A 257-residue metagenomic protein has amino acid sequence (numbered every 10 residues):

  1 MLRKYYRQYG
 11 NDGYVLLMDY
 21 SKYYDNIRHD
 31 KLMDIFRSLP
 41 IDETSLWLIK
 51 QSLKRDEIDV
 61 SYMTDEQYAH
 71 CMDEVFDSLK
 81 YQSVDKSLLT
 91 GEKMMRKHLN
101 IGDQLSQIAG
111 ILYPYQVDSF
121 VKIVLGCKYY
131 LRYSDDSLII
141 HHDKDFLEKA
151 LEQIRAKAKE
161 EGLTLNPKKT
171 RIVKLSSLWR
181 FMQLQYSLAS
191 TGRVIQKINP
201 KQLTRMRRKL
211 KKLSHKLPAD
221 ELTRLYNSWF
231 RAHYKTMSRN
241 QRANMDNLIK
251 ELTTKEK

Functional and structural regions predicted by a protein language model:
M1, L138-H141, I172-S176: Beta-rich nucleic-acid/ligand-interaction surfaces
Y5-S134, I139-K149, S238: Conserved polymerase palm-domain catalytic core
E66-A69, E160, K168-K169, M245: Juxtamembrane/interface motifs at transmembrane-helix termini
Y81, D85-R96, N100, S119 (+2 more regions): Right-hand nucleic-acid polymerase module
K128-Y130, T164-P167: Short secondary-structure junctions
R155-L163: A common structural junction motif
